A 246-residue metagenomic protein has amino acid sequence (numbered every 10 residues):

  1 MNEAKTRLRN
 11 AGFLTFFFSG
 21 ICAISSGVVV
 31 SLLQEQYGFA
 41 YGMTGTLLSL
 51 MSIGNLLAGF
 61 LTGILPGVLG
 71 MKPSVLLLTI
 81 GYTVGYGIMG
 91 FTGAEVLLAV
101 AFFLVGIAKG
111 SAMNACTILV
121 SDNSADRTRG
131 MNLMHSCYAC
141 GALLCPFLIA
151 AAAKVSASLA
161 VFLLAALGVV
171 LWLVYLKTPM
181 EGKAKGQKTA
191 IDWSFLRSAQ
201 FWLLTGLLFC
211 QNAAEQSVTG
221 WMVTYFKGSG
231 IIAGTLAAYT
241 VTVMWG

Functional and structural regions predicted by a protein language model:
M1-K5, T178-T205: Juxtamembrane intracellular "pre-TM" segments in multi-pass secondary transporters
N2-V29, F103, S198-A214: Pair of pore-lining "gating" transmembrane helices in MFS-fold secondary transporters
L8-N10, L14-F39, A58, M113 (+1 more regions): Extracytoplasmic
I24, M51-F60, A142-L143, W245: Residue-level signature of mid-helix packing/kink "hotspots" within the transmembrane helices of 12-pass Major
S26-G27, A199-T242, G246: Extracytoplasmic gate region of multi-pass secondary transporters
L57-V96: Conserved MFS/SLC helix-loop-helix module at the cytosolic interface between two early adjacent transmembrane helices
A101-S136: Cytoplasmic helix-loop-helix junction between adjacent transmembrane helices in 12-TM secondary transporters
D126-R127, N132-M180: Helix-loop-helix hairpin linking two adjacent transmembrane segments in secondary transporters
